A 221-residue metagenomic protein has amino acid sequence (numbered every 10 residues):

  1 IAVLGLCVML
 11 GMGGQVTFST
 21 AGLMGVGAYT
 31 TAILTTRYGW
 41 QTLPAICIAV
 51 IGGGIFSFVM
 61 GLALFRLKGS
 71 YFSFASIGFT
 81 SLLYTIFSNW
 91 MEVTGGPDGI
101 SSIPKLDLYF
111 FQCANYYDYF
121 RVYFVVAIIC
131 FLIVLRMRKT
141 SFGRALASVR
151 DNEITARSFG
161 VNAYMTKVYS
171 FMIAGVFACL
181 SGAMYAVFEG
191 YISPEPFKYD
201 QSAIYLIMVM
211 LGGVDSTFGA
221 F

Functional and structural regions predicted by a protein language model:
I1-Y38, L62-F74, V149-S158, G213-T217: Single transmembrane alpha-helix segments in multi-pass membrane proteins
V16-F18, Y38-I46, L67-S73, Y116-Y119 (+3 more regions): Membrane-helix interface segments
A21, I46-C47, K167-F221: Transmembrane alpha-helical segments in multi-pass inner-membrane proteins
G22-L23, M60-G61, F65-M91, F197-M210 (+1 more regions): Pore- or pathway-lining transmembrane helices of multi-pass membrane proteins that form conduits for solutes/ions
G25-Y29, V50-G54, I77-L82, A127 (+3 more regions): Residue-level recognition of pore/gate-forming positions within transmembrane alpha-helices of multi-pass
Y29, I33-V59: Transmembrane alpha-helix signature in integral membrane proteins
F79-C113: Extracellular/periplasmic helix-loop junction at the C-terminal end of a transmembrane helix in multi-pass membrane
A114-S193: Helix-loop-helix "hairpin" substructures at the membrane interface of multi-pass membrane proteins
